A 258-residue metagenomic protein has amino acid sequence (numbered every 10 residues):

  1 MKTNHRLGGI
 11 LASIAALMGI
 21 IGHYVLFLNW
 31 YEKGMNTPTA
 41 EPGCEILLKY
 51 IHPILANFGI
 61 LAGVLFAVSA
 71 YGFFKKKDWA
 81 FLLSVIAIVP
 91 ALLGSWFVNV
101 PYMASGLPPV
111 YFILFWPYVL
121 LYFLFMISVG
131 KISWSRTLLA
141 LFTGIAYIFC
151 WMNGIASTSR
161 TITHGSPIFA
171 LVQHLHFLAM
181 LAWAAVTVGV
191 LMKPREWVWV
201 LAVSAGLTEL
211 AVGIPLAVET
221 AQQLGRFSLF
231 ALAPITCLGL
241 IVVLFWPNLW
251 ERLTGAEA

Functional and structural regions predicted by a protein language model:
M1-A258: Topology signature of small-to-medium multi-pass alpha-helical membrane proteins
